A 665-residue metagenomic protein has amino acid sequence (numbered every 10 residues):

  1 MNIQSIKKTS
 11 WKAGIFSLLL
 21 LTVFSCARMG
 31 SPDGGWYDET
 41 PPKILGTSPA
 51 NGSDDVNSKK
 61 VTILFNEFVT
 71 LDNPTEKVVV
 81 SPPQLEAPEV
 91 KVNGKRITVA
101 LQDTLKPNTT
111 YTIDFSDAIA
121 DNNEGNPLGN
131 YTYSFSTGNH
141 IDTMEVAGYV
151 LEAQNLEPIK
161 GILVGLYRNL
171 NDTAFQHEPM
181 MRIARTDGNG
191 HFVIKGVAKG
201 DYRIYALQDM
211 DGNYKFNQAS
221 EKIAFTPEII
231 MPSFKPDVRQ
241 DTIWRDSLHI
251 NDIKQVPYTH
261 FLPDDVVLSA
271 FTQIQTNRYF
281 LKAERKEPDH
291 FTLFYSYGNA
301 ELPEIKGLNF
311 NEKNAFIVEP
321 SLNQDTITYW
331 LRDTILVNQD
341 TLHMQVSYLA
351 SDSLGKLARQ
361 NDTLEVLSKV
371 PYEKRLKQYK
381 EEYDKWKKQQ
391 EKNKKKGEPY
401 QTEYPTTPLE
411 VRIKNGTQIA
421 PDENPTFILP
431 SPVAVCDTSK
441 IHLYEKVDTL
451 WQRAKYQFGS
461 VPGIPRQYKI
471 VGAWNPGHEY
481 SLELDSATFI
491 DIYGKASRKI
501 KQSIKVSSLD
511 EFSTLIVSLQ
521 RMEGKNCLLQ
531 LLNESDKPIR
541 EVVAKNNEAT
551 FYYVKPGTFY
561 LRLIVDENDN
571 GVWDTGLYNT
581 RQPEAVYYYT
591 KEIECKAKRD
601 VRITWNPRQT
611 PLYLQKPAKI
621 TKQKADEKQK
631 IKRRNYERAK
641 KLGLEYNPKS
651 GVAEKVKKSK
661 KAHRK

Functional and structural regions predicted by a protein language model:
N2-K665: N-terminal targeting or signal-anchor segments and their processing/structural boundaries
